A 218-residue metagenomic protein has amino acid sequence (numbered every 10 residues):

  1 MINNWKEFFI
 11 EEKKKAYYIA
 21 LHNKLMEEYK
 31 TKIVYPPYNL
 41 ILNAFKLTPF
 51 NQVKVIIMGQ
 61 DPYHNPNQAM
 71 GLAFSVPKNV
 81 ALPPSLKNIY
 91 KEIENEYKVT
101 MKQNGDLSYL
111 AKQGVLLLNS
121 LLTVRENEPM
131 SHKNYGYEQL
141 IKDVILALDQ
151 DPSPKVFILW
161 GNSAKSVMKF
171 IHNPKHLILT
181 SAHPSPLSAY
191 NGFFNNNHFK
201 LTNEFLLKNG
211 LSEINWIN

Functional and structural regions predicted by a protein language model:
I2, E11-L159, S163-S166, I171 (+4 more regions): A polyanion-binding, active-site-adjacent surface
F193, H198: C-terminal substrate-binding/active-site "lid" region of AdoMet-derived donor-dependent transferases
